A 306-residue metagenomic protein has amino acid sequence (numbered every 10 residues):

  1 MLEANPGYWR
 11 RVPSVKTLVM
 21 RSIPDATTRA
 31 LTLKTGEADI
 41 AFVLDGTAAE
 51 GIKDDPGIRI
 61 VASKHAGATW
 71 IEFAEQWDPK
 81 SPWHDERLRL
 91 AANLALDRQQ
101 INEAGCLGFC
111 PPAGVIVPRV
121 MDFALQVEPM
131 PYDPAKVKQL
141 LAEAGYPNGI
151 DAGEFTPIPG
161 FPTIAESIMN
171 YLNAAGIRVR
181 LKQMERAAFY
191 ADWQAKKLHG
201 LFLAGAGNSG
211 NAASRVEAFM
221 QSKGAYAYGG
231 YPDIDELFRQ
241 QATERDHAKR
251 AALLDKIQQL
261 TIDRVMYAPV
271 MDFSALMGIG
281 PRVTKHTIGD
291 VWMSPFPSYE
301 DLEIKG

Functional and structural regions predicted by a protein language model:
M1, K16-S22, G149-I158, R180: Short, well-ordered beta-strand elements
M1-W9, R29, P131-L140, D151 (+1 more regions): Bilobed "Venus flytrap"/periplasmic-binding protein-like clamshell domains and structurally analogous long
E3-Y8, H65-A91, A95, K223: A bilobed periplasmic-binding-protein/Venus flytrap-type ligand-binding module shared by bacterial periplasmic
A4, K64, A68-T69, A95-A124 (+2 more regions): Detector for C-terminal structural segments
N5-G51, R178-R180: Ligand-site clamp/hinge motif
K34-V43, P56-I58, I168-R178, A195-A204: Alpha-to-beta junction loops
L44-D55, N208-A212: A ligand-binding cleft/hinge motif common to bilobed small-molecule-binding domains
P79-K80, H84-E86, P111-E143, F161-T163: Structural transition elements
